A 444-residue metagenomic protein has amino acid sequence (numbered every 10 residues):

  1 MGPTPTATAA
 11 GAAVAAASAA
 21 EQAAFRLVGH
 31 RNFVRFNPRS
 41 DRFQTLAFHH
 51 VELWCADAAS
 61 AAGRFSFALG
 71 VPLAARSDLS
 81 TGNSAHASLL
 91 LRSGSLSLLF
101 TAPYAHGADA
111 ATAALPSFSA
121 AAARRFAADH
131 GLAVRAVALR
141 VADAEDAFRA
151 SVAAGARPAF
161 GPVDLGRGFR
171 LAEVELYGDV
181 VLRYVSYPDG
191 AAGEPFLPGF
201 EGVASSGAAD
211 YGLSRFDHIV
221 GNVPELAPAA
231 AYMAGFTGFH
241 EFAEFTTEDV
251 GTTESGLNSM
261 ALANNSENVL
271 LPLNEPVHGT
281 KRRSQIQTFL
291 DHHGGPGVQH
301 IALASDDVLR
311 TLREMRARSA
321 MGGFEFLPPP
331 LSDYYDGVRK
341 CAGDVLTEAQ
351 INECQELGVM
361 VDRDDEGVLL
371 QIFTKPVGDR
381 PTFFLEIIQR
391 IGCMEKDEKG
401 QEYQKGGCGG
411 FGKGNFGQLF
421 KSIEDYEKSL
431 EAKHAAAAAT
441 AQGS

Functional and structural regions predicted by a protein language model:
M1-A75, G82-F160, R167-F242, T253-S444: Glyoxalase I/VOC metalloenzyme domain signal
T246: Active-site and NAD+-binding cores of ADP-ribose-processing enzymes
